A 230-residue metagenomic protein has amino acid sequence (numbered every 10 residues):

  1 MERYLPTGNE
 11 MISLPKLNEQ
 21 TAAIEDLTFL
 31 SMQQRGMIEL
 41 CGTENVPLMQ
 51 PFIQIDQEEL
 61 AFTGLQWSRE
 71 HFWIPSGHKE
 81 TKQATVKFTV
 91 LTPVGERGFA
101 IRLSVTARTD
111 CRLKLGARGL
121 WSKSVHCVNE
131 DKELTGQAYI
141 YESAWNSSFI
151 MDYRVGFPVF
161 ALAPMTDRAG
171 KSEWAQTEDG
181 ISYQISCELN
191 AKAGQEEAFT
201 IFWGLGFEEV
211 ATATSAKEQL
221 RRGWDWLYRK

Functional and structural regions predicted by a protein language model:
M1, K82-A84, D131-E133: Short, charged low-complexity intrinsically disordered segments located at boundaries of structured domains
M1-H78, G156: An extended acidic
Y4-G8, E70-V86, G95-I101, C111-R118 (+1 more regions): Functional cleft and adjacent loop/helix regions within the main domain that mediate ligand binding or catalysis
Q20, Q83, A107-T109: Secondary-structure transition/capping motifs at alpha-helix termini and the adjoining loop/turn into the next element
A23-I24, T85, I101, K192: Intrinsic disorder/low-complexity segments
E25, L30, C41, Q54-D56 (+9 more regions): A structural detector for beta-sheet-dominated domains
D56-G95, M165-I181: Extended, loop-rich substrate-binding clefts of extracytoplasmic carbohydrate-active enzymes
P93-G98, S104-K230: Acidic/polar, glycine-enriched structural segments that form the non-catalytic walls/loops of the carbohydrate-binding
